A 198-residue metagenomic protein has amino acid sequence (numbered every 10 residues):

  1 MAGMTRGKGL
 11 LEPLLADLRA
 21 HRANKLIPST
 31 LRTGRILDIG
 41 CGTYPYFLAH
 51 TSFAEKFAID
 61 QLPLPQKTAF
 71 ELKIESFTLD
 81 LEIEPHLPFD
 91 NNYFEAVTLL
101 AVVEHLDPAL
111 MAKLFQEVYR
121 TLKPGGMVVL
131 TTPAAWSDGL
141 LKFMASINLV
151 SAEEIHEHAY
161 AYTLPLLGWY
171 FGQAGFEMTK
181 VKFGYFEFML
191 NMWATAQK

Functional and structural regions predicted by a protein language model:
M1-D90, A96-T98, A112-F115, A159-A161 (+1 more regions): Conserved N-terminal segment of class I S-adenosyl-L-methionine
K8-H21, A96-L99, D107-K123, M127-K198: S-adenosyl-L-methionine-dependent methyltransferase catalytic module, highlighting the catalytic core
V102: Hydrophobic adenine-recognition pocket in adenosine-nucleotide-binding enzymes
